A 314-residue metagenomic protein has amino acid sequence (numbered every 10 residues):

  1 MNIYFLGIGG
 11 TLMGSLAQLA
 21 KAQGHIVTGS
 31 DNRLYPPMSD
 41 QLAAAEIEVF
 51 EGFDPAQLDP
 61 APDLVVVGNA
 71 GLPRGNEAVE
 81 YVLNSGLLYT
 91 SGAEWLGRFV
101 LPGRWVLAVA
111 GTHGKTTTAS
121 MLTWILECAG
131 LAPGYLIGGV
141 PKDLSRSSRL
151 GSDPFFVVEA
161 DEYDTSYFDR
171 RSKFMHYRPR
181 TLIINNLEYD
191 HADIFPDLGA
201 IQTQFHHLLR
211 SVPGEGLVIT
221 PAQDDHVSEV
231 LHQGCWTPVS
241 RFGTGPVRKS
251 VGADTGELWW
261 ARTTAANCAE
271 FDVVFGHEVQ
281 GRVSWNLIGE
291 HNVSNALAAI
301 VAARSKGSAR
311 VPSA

Functional and structural regions predicted by a protein language model:
M1-W95, L217, D225, G256 (+4 more regions): N-terminal leader/targeting and accessory segments in enzymes
L6, P62, G68-N69, Y189 (+3 more regions): Adenine nucleotide phosphate-binding catalytic loops in nucleotide-utilizing enzymes
G10-L12, H113-T117, V293: Residue-level detector of alpha-helix initiation sites
L12, P36, R98, K142-D143 (+1 more regions): Flexible, glycine-rich phosphate/dinucleotide-binding loops and adjacent beta-alpha linkers at cofactor/substrate
L12-G14, P154, K173, R180 (+2 more regions): Short, flexible segments with low predicted structural confidence
L19-A22, Q57-L58, P73-A222, H226-P238 (+2 more regions): Phosphate-binding loop of NTP-binding sites
I26-D31, G134-L136, R241: Short beta-strand "acidic-cap" motif of Rossmann-like dinucleotide-binding folds
D40-A43, A61-L64, L101-W105, R146-S148 (+1 more regions): Short secondary-structure transition/capping segments
